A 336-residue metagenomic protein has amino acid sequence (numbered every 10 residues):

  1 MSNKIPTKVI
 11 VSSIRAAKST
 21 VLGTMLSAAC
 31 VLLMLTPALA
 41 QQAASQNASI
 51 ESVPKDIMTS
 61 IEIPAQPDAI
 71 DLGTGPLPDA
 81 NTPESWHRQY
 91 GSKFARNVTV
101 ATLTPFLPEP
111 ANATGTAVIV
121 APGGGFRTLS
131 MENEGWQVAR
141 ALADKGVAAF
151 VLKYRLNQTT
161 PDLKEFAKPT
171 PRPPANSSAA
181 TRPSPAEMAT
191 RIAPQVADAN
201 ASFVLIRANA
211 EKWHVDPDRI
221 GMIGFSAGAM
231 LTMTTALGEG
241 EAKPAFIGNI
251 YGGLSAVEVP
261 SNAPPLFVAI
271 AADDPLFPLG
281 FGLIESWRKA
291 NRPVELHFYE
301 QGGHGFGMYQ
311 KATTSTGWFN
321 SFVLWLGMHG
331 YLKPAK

Functional and structural regions predicted by a protein language model:
S49-N112: N-terminal cap/lid segment of alpha/beta-hydrolase-fold proteins
G115-G123: Short beta-strand element of the alpha/beta-hydrolase
E132-F150: Short amphipathic alpha-helix adjacent to the substrate-entry channel of hydrolases
A167-A210: Alpha/beta-hydrolase active-site loop
P194-A263: Primarily recognizes the serine-hydrolase "nucleophile elbow" in alpha/beta-hydrolase and SGNH/GDSL folds
V268-I270: Short beta-strand/loop motif that positions the catalytic acidic residue of the alpha/beta-hydrolase fold
A272-F277: Acidic catalytic loop of the alpha/beta-hydrolase fold
P293-K336: C-terminal catalytic histidine-bearing segment of alpha/beta-hydrolase fold enzymes
